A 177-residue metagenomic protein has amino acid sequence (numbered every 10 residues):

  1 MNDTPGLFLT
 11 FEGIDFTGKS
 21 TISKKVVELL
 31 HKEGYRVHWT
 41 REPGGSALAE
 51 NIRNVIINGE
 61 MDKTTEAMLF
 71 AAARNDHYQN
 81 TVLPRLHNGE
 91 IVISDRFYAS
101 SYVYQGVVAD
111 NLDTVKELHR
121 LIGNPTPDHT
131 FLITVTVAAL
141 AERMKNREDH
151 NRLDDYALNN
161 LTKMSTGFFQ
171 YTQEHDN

Functional and structural regions predicted by a protein language model:
M1-G6: Phosphate-binding P-loop
L9-F11: Hydrophobic anchor at the beta1->P-loop junction of P-loop NTPases
F16: Walker A (P-loop) phosphate-binding loop of P-loop NTPases
K19: Conserved lysine of the Walker
I22: Hydrophobic positions on the alpha1 helix immediately C-terminal to the Walker A/P-loop
K25: Active-site signature of alpha/beta-hydrolase-fold catalytic machinery across serine- and Asp/Cys-nucleophile hydrolases
L29, E33-I122: ATP-dependent small-molecule kinase phosphotransfer cores that center on conserved nucleotide phosphate-binding segments
S100-G167: A glycine- and Lys/Arg-enriched "phosphate-lid" helix/loop adjacent to the NTP-binding pocket of small-molecule kinases
